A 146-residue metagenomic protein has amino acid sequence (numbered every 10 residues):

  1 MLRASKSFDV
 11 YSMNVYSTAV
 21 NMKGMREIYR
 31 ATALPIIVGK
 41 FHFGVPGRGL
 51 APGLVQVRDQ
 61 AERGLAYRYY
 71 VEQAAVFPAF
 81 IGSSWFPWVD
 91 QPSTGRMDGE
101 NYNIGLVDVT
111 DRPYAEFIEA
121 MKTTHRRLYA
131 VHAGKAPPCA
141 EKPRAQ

Functional and structural regions predicted by a protein language model:
M1-Y69: Extracellular glycoside hydrolase catalytic/binding regions
A4-S7, A31, Q73, F77 (+2 more regions): Alpha-helical structural signal in soluble globular domains
Y11, Y16, Y29, Y67-Y70 (+4 more regions): Sequence-level detector for tyrosine residue identity
E27-L34, A51-V57, A75-P87, T123-V131: Noncatalytic linker/hinge segments flanking ATPase motor cores
P35, P46, P52, P78 (+3 more regions): Proline-rich intrinsically disordered, low-complexity coils
F41, P46, V55-L106, I118: Substrate-binding cleft of secreted/luminal carbohydrate-active enzymes
F86-Q146: Aromatic-rich peripheral "rim/lid" segments of glycoside hydrolase catalytic domains that contact and position glycan
